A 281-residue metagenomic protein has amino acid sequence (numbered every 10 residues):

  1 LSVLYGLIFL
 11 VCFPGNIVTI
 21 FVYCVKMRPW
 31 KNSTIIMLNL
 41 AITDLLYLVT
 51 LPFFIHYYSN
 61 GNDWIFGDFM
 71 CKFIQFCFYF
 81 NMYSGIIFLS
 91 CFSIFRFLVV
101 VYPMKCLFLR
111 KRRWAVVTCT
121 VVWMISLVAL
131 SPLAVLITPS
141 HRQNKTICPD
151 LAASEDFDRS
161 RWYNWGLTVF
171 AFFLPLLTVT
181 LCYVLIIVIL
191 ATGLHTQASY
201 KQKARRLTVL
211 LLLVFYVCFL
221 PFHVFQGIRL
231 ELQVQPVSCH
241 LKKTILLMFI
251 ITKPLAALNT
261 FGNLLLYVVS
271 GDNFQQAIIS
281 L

Functional and structural regions predicted by a protein language model:
L1-G6, M27-I94, V99-R112: Extracellular TM2-ECL1-early TM3 structural module of rhodopsin-like
L1-V18, A152-D156, Y163-N164: Extracellular N-terminal segment of 7TM GPCRs
L38-A41, M82, V116-T120, G166 (+1 more regions): Internal alpha-helical transmembrane segments of multi-pass membrane proteins, especially GPCRs
V49-P52, V128-V135, F173-L181, L211-I228 (+1 more regions): Hydrophobic alpha-helical segments of membrane proteins
Y58-Y79, Y83, Y102, L107-V116 (+3 more regions): Loop architecture of class A 7-transmembrane GPCRs
T120, A198, V237-H240, D272-L281: Intrinsically disordered regulatory tails of 7TM GPCRs
C148-F157, W165-F172, I187-V224, L241-I245 (+1 more regions): Intracellular effector-coupling site of seven-transmembrane GPCRs, centered on the ICL3-to-TM6 transition
V224, L247-L281: Seventh transmembrane helix
